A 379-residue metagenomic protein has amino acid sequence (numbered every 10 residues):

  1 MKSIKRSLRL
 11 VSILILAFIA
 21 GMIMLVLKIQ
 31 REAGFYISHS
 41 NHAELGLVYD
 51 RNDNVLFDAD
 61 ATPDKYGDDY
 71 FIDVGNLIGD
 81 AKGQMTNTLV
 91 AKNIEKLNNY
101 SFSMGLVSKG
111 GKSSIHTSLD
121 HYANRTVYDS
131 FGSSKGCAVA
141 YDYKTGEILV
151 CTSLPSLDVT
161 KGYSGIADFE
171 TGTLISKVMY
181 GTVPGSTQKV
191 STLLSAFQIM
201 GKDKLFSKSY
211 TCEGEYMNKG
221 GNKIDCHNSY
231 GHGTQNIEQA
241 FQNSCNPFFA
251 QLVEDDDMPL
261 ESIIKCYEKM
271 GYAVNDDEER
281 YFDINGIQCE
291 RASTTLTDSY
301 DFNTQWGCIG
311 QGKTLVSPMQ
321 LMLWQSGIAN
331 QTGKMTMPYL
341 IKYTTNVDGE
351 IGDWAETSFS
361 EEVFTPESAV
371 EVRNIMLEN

Functional and structural regions predicted by a protein language model:
M1-G165, T173, G181, S186 (+2 more regions): Periplasmic/cell-envelope proteins involved in peptidoglycan metabolism and beta-lactam response
K144-S186, S191-N379: Beta-lactam-recognizing serine transpeptidase/beta-lactamase-like catalytic domain environment
